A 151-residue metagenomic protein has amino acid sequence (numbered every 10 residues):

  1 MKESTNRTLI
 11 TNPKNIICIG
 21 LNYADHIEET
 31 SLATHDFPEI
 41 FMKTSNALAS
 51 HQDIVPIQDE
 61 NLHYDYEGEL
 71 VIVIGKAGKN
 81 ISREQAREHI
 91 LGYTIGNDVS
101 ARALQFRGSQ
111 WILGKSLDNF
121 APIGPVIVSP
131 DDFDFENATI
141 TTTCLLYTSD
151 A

Functional and structural regions predicted by a protein language model:
M1-L145: Active-site microenvironments in enzyme catalytic cores
Y147-A151: Conserved small/polar residues in nucleotide/adenosyl-binding loops
